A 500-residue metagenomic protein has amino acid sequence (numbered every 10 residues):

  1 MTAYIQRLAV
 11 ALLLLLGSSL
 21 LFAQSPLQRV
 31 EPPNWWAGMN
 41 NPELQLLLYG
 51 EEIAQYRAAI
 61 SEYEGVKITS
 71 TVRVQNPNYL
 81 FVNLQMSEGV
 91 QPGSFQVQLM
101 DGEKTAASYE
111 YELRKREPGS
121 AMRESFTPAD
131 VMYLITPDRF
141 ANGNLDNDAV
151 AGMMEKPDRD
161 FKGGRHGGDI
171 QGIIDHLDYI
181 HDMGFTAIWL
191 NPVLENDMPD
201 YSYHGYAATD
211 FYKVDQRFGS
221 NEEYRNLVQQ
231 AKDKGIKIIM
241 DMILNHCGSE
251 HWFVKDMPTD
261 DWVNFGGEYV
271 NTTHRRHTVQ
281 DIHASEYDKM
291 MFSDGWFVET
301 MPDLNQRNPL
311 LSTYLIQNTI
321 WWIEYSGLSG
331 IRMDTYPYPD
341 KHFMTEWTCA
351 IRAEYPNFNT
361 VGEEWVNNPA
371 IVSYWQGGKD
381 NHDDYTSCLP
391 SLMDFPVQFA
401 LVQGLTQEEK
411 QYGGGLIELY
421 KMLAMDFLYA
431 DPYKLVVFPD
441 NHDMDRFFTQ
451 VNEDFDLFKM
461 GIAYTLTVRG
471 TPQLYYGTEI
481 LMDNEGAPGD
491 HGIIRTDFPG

Functional and structural regions predicted by a protein language model:
M1-R29: Bacterial Sec-dependent N-terminal signal peptides
Q24-Q55, Y109-P118, M122-R123: Beta-strand/beta-sandwich contexts
M39-E103: Immunoglobulin-like IPT/TIG beta-sandwich domains and homologous Ig-like subdomains
L113-L134, R139, G143: Low-complexity, Pro/Ser/Thr- and charge-rich linker/hinge segments at domain boundaries
D130, F140-I320, Y325, M344-E354 (+4 more regions): Substrate-binding/active-site clefts of carbohydrate-active enzymes
D130-L134, A187, G235-I239, G330-R332 (+3 more regions): Structural preference for beta-strand elements that scaffold enzyme active sites
I135, I180, L190, F211 (+8 more regions): Conserved, mostly hydrophobic/aromatic
V228, H246, H251, N318-I320 (+6 more regions): Active-site-proximal helices and loops of the catalytic beta/alpha 8
